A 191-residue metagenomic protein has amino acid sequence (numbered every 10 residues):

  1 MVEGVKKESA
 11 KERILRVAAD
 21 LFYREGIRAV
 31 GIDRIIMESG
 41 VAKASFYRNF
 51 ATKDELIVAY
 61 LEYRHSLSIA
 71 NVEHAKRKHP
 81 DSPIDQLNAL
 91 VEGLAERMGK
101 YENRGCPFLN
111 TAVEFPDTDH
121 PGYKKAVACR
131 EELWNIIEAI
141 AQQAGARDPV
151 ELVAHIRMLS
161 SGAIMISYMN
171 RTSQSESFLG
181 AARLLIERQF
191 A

Functional and structural regions predicted by a protein language model:
M1-E25, A29-V41, E55: Basic, helix-initiating cap at the start of DNA-binding domains
G40-F50: Short hydrophobic/aromatic patch on the recognition helix
D54-L56, T111: A secondary-structure capping/hinge motif
I57-R64, N71: Alpha-helical DNA-contacting segments of helix-turn-helix folds
A59, E73-K100, Q143, V153-I156: Hydrophobic alpha-helical connector segments
S66-I69, D85-N88, T118-Q143, A154 (+1 more regions): Amphipathic alpha-helical packing segments from all-alpha helical-bundle domains
K100-P121: Amphipathic alpha-helical segments used for helix-helix packing
G122-A128, Q142-F190: Hydrophobic/aromatic-rich alpha-helical bundle segments in the mid-to-C-terminal region
